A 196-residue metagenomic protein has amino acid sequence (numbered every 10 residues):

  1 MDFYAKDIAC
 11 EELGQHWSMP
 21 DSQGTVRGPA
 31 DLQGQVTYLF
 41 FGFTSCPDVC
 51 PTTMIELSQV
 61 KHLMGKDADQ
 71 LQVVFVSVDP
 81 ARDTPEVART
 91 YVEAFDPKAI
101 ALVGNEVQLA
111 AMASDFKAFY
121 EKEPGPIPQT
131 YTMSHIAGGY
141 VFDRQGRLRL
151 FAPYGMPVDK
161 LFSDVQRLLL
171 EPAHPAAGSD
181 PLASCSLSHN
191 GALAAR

Functional and structural regions predicted by a protein language model:
M1-A30, I55: N-terminal "domain-start" segment that seeds a small globular fold
A9-E11, P47, P51, S184-S186: Sequence contexts marking disulfide-bonded cysteines in secreted/extracellular proteins
P29-L57: Short active-site neighborhood of thiol/selenol oxidoreductases, capturing the structured segment around
V36, F43, K61-A68, F95 (+5 more regions): Sec/Tat-exported extracytoplasmic proteins
Y38-L39, V73, G139: Hydrophobic beta-strand anchors of alpha/beta hydrolase catalytic cores
T52-M112, R196: Structural microenvironment flanking redox-active thiols in thiol-disulfide oxidoreductases
Q108-D164: Thiol/disulfide oxidoreductase modules built on the thioredoxin-like
Q145-R147, A152-R196: C-terminal lobe and adjacent flexible extensions of AdoMet/dcAdoMet transferase-like proteins
